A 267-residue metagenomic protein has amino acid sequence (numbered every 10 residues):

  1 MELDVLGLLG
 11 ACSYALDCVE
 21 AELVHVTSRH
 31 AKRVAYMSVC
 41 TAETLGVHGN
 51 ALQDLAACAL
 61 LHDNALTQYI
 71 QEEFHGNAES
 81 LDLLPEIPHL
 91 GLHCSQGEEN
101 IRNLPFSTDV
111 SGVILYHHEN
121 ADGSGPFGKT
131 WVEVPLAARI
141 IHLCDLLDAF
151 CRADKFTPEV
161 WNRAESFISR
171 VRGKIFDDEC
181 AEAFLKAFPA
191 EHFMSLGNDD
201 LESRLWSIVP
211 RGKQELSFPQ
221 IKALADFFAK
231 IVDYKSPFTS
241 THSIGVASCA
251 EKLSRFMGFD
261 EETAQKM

Functional and structural regions predicted by a protein language model:
E2-M267: Histidine- and acidic-residue-rich, metal-dependent catalytic cores
